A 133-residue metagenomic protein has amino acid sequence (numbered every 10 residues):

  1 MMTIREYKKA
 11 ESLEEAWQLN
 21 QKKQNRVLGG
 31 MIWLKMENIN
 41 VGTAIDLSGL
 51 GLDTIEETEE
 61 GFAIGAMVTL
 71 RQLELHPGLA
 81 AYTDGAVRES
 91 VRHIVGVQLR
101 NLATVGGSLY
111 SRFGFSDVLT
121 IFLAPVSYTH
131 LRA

Functional and structural regions predicted by a protein language model:
M1-R132: C-terminal structural segment of proteins
